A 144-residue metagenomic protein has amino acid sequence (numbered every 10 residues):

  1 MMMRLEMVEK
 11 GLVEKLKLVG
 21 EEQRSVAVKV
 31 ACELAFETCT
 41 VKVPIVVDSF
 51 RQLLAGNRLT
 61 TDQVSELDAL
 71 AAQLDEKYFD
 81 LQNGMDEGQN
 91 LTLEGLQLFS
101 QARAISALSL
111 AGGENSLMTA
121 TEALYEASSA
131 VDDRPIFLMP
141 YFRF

Functional and structural regions predicted by a protein language model:
M2-F144: Structured binding/interaction patches within domain cores
